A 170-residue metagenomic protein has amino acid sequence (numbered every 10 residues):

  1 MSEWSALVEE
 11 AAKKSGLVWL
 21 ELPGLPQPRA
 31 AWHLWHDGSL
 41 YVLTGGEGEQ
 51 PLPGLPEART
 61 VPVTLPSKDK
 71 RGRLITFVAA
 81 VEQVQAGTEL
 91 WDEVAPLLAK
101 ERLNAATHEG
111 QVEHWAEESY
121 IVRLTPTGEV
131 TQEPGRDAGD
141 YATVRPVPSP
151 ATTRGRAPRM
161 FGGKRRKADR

Functional and structural regions predicted by a protein language model:
M1-Q27, P150-P158, K167-R170: Short, conserved active-site entrance elements at the starts or edges of catalytic domains
A6-V8, L17-L20, V63, I121-L124 (+1 more regions): Catalytic cores of transferase enzymes with a strong primary signal for eukaryotic protein kinases
E9, W32, P53, V112-H114: Short secondary-structure boundary/capping segments
A12, G54-L55, L97-L98: A generic structural signal for nonpolar/aromatic side chains embedded in well-ordered alpha-helices
K14-E47, L52-P53, V61-L65, L74-F77: Short beta-strand segments
G46-E49, A58-T64, L97-G110: Short acidic (Asp/Glu) patches
S67-D69: Short beta-alpha junction loops
G72-R170: Charged, gly/pro-rich active-site loop segments
